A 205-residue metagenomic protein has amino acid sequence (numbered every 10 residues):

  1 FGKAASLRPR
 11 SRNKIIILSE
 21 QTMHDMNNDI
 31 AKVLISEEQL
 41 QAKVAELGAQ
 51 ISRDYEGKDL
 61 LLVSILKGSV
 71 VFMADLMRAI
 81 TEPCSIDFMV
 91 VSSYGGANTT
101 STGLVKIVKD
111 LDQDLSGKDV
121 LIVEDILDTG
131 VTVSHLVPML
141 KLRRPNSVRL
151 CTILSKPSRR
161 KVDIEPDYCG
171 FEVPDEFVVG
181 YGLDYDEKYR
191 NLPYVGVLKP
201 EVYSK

Functional and structural regions predicted by a protein language model:
K3-A5, N13-K205: PRPP-associated nucleotide enzymes
